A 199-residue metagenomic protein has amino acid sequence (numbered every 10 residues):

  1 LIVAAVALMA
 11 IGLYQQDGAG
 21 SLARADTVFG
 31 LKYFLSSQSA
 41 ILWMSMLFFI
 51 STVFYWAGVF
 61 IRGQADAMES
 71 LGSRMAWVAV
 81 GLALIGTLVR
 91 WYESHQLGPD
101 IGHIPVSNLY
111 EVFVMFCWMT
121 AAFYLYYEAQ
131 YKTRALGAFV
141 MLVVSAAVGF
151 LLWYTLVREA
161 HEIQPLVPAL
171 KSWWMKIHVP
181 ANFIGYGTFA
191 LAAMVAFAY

Functional and structural regions predicted by a protein language model:
L1-T27, F34-I163, L170, I177-Y199: Hydrophobic cores of alpha-helical transmembrane segments in multi-pass integral membrane proteins
